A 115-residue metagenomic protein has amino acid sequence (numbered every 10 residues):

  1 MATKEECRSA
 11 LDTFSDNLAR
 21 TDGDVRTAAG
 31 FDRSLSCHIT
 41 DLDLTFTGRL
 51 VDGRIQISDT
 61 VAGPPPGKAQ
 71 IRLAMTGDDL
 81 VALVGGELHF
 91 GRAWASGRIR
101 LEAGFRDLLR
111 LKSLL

Functional and structural regions predicted by a protein language model:
M1-L115: Feature captures hydrophobic
